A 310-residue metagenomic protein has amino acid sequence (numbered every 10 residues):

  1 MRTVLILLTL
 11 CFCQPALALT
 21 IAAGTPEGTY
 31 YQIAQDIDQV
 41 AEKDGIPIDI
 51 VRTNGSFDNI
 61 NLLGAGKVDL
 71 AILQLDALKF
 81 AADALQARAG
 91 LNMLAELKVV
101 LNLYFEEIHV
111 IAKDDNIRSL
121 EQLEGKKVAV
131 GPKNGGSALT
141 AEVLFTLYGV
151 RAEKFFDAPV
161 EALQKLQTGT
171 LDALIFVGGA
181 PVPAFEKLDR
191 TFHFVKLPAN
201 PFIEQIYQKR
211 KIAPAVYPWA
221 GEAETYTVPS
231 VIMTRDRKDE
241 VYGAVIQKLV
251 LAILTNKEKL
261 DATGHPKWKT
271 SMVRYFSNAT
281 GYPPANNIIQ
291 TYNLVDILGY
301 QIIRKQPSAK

Functional and structural regions predicted by a protein language model:
T3-P15: Sec-dependent N-terminal signal peptides
L19-D49, E106-Q164, T168: Bilobed "Venus flytrap"/periplasmic-binding protein-like clamshell domains and structurally analogous long
G28, G45, G55-D58, A65-V68 (+6 more regions): Extracytoplasmic
A34, V51-G90, E161-K165, A180-L188: Pocket-flanking alpha-helical
L75, Q86, V150-Y242: Pocket-lining segment of extracytoplasmic ligand-binding domains
A89-L103, V216-A223: A structural signal for short loop-to-beta-strand junctions that line the ligand-binding cleft of periplasmic/secreted
K133-V143, K209-N278: Ligand-binding clefts/hinges and TM-proximal coupling segments of bilobed small-molecule sensing domains
E161-T170, G178-D189, F194, A244-K310: An extracytoplasmic/periplasmic, membrane-proximal ligand-sensing/linker region
